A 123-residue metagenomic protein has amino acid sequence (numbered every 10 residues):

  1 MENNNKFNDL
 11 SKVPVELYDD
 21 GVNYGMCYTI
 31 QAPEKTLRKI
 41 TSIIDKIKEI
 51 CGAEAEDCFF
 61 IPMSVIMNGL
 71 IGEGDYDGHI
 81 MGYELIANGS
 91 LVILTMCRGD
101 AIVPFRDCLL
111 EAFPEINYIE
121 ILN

Functional and structural regions predicted by a protein language model:
E2-N123: Structured alpha/beta or helical-core interaction and ligand-binding surfaces enriched in interleaved
